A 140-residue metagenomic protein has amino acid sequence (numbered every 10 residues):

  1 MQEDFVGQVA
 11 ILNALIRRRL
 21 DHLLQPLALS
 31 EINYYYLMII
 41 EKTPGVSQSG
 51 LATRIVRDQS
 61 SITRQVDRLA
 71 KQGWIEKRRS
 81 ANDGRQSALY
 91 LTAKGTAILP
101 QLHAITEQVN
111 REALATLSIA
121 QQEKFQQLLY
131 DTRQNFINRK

Functional and structural regions predicted by a protein language model:
M1, F5, I32-N33, K94 (+1 more regions): N-terminal positioning helix adjacent to the helix-turn-helix/winged-helix DNA-binding module
M1-L27, W74, F136: N-terminal leader segment of winged-helix/HTH proteins
R17, D67-Y130: Charged, amphipathic alpha-helical coiled-coil/dimerization segments
D21, Q25, V56, D67 (+1 more regions): Residue-level detection of the helix-turn-helix DNA-binding "recognition helix"
Y36-L37: Short alpha-helical "packing" element that flanks the helix-turn-helix/winged-helix DNA-binding module
T43-S47: Short capping segments at the starts of secondary-structure elements
Q48-S49, S60, D67, S87: Residues within helix-turn-helix
A52: The alpha-helix within a helix-turn-helix
